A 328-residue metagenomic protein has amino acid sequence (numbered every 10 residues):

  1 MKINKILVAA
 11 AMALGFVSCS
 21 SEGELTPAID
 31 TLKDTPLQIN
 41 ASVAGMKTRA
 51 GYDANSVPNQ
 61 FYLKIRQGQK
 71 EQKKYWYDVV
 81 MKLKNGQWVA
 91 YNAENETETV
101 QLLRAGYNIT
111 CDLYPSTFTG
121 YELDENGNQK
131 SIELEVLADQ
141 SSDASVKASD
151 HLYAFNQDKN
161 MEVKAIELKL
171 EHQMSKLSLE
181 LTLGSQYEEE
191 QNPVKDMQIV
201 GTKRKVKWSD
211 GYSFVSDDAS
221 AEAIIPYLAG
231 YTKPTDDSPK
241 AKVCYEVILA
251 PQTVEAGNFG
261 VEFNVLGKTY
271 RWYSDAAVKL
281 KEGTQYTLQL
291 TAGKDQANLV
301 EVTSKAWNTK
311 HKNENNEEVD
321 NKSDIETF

Functional and structural regions predicted by a protein language model:
K2-F328: Sec-type signal peptide cleavage vicinity
